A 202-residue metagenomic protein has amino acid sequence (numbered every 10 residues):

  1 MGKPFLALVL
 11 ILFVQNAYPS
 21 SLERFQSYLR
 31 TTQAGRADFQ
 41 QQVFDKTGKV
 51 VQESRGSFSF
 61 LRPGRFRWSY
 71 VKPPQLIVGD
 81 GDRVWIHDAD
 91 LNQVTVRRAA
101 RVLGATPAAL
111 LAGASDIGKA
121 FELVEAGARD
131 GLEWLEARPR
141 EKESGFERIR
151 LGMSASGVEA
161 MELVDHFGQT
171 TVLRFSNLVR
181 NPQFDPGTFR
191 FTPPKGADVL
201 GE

Functional and structural regions predicted by a protein language model:
M1-L6: Bacterial N-terminal signal peptides that target proteins for export
A7-Q15: Bacterial N-terminal signal peptides
Q15-V51, P193-E202: N-terminal leader/targeting segments and the immediate start of mature chains
T32-A34, E53-R55, L61-P63, K72 (+6 more regions): Extracytoplasmic
T47, D90-N92, F167: Solvent-exposed strand-loop boundary residues in beta-sheet-rich modules
R55-A105, T171-V172: An acidic-aromatic
N92-W134: Flexible, surface-exposed loop/linker segments and immediately adjacent secondary-structure boundaries
G118-E202: Gly/Pro-enriched, hydrophobic low-complexity segments that function as extracytoplasmic propeptides/linkers
